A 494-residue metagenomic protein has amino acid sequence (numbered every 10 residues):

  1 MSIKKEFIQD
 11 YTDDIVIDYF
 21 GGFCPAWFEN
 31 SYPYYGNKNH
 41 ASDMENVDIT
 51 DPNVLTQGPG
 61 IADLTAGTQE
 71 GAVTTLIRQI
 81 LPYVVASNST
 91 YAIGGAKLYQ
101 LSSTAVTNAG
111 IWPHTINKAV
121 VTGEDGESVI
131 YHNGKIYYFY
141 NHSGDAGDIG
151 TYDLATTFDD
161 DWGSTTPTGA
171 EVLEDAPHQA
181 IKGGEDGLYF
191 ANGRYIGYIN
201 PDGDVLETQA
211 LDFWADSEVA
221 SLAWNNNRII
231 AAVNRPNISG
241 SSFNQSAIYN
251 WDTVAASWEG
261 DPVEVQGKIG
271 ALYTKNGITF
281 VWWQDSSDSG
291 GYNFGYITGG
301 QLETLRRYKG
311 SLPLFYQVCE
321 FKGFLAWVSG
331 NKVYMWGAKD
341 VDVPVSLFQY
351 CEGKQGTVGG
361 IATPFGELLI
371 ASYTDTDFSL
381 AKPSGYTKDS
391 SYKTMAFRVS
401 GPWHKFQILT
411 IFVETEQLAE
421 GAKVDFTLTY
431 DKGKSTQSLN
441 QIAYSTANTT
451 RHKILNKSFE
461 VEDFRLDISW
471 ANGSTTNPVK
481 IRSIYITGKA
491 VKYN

Functional and structural regions predicted by a protein language model:
M1-A119, D125-G163, G187, A191-D204 (+9 more regions): N-terminal beta-propeller domains
Q9, I238, D288, E352-T357 (+1 more regions): Beta-propeller domains
G71-V85, I116-G134, T168-E185, D212-N227 (+3 more regions): Repeated scaffold domains used in trafficking and secretory/extracellular systems, primarily beta-propellers
N108-K118, D159-E171, L206-D212, W258-V265 (+4 more regions): Beta-propeller fold detector
E124-E127, L428-Y430, K434-V491: Beta-sandwich interaction modules
G337-G360, F365-L368, K489-Y493: Feature for mature exported/ectodomain regions
Q355-F397: Blade-level signature of beta-propeller repeat domains, shared across WD40, Kelch, NHL, RCC1 and BNR/Asp-box propellers
A381-L418, V461-D463, S469-N494: Exposed low-complexity, polar/acidic, P/S/T/G-rich flexible segments that act as propeptides, protease-susceptible
